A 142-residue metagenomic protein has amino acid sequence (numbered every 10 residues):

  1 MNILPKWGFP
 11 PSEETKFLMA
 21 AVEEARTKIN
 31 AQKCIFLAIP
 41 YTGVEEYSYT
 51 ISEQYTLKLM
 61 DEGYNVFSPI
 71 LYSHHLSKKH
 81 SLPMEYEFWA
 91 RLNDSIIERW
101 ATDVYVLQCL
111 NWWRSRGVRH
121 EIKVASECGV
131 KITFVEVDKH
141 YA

Functional and structural regions predicted by a protein language model:
M1-A142: Conserved catalytic or regulatory cores that recognize and/or transform ribose-phosphate-containing ligands
